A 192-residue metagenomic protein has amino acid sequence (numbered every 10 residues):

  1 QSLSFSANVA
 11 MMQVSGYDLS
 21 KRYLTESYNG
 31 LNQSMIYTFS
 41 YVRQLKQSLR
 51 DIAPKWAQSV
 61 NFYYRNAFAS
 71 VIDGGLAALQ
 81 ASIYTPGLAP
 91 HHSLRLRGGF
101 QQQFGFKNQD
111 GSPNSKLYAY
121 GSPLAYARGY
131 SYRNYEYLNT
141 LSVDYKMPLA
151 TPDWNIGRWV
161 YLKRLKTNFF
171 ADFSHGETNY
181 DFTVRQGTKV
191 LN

Functional and structural regions predicted by a protein language model:
Q1-N29: Gram-negative and organellar
F5-M11, A57-N66, R164-H175: Transmembrane beta-strand segments of Gram-negative outer membrane beta-barrel proteins
S20-Y161, E177-N179, Q186-G187: C-terminal outer-membrane beta-barrel translocator/porin domains of Gram-negative envelope proteins and their
V184-N192: C-terminal beta-signal and terminal closure region of outer-membrane beta-barrel proteins
